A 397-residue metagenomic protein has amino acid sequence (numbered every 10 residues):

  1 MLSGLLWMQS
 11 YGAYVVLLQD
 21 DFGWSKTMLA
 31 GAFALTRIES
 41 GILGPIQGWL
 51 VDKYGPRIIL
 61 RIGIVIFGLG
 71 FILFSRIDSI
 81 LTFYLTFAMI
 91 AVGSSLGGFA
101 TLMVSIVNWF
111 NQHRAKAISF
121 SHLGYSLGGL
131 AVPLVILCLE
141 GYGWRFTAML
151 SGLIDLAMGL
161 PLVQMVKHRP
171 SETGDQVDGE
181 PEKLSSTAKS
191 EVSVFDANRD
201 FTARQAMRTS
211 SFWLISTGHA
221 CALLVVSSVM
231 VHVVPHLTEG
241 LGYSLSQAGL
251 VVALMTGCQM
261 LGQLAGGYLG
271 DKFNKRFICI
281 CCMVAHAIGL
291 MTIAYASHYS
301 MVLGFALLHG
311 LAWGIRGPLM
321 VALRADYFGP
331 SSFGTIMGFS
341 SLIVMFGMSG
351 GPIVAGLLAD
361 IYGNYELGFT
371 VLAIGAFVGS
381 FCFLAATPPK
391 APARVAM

Functional and structural regions predicted by a protein language model:
M1-K26, L43, Q47, V132 (+1 more regions): Extracytoplasmic
Y11-V15, R204-L261, G351: Extracytoplasmic gate region of multi-pass secondary transporters
L18, L96-F110, I315-F328: Intracellular juxtamembrane helix-capping segments at the cytosolic ends of symmetry-related transmembrane helices
A34-Q47, A253-G266: Central cavity-lining transmembrane alpha-helices of secondary-active solute carriers, predominantly the Major
I59-I72, F277-M291: Structural signature of the two symmetry-related core transmembrane helices
T82-G97, M301-G314: Hydrophobic core of transmembrane alpha-helices in multi-pass small-molecule transporters, especially MFS/SLC-type
Y125-S171: Helix-loop-helix hairpin linking two adjacent transmembrane segments in secondary transporters
A148-Q164, L367-A385: Symmetry-related core transmembrane helices of the 12-TM Major Facilitator Superfamily/SLC fold
